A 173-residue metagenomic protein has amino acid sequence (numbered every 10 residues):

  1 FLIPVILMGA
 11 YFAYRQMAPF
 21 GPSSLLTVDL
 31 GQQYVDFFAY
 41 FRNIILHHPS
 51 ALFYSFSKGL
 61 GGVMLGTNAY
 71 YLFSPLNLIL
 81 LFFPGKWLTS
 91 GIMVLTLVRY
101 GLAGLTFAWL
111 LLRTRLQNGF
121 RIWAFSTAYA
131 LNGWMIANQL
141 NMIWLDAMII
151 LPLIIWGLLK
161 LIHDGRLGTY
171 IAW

Functional and structural regions predicted by a protein language model:
F1-L2, V94, W123-T127, G168-A172: Hydrophobic alpha-helical transmembrane segments
V5-F107, T127-I149: Membrane-interface coil-to-helix junctions
L81, L112-R113, K160: Transmembrane helix-loop junction
T89-I92, N118-I122, R166: Short secondary-structure capping/junction motifs at helix and strand boundaries
F107-A130: Transmembrane-helix signature of polytopic, membrane-embedded enzymes that assemble or transfer cell-envelope glycans
W134, N141-M142, G165-A172: Transmembrane helices and adjacent periplasmic/lumenal helix-loop junctions of polyprenol-phosphate-dependent
I154-T169: Membrane-interface transmembrane helices that cradle and orient dolichyl/undecaprenyl
